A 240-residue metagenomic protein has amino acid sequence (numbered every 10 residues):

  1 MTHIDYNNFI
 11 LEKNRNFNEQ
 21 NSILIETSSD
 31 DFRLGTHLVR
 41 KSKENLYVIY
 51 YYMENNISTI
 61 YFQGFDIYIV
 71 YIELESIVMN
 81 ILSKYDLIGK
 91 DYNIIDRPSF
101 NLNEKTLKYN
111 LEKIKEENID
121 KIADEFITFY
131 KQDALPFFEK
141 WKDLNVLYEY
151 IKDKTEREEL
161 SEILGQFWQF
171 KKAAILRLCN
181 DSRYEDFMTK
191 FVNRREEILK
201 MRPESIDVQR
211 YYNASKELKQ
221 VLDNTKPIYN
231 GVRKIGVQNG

Functional and structural regions predicted by a protein language model:
M1, I25-S29, A173: Short low-polarity hydrophobic stretches
T2-I10, V39-G240: Intrinsically disordered, low-complexity regulatory regions enriched in serine/threonine/proline and acidic residues
F9-L34: Amphipathic alpha-helical segments
